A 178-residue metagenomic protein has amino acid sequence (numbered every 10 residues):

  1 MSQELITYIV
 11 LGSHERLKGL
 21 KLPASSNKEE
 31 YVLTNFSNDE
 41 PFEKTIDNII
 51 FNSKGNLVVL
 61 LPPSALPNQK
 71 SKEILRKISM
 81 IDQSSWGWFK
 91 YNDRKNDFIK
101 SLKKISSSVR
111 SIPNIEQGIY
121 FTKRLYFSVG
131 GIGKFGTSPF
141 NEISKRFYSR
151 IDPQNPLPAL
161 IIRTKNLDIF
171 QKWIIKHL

Functional and structural regions predicted by a protein language model:
M1-T34: N-proximal low-complexity "stem/linker" segments adjacent to membrane-targeting elements
S2, T137-S138, E142-L178: C-terminal catalytic/acceptor-binding lobe
E43-V58: Active-site nucleotide-sugar/metal-binding loop of Leloir-type enzymes
K54-N68: Short beta-strand-to-loop acidic/aromatic patch adjacent to the donor-nucleotide binding site
G55, Q69-M80, K123-F127, I132: Short alpha-helix within the catalytic core of nucleotide-sugar-dependent glycosyltransferases
L66-F98: Conserved donor NDP-sugar-binding/catalytic core segment of glycosyltransferases
S84-R94, K100-F121, F127-S128: A recurrent flexible, glycine/aromatic-enriched loop bordering the glycosyltransferase active site that acts as
I112, E116, Y120-S138, E142 (+1 more regions): Aromatic-glycine-rich donor-binding/catalytic loop that engages nucleotide-sugar donors across glycosyltransferases
